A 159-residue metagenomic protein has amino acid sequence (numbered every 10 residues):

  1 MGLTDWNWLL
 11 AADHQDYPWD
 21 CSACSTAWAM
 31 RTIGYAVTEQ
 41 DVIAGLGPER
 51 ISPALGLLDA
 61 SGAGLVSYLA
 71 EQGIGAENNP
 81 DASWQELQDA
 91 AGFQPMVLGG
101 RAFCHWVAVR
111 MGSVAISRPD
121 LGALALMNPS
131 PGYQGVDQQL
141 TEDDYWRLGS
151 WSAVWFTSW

Functional and structural regions predicted by a protein language model:
M1-L57, L121: Active-site-adjacent structural segments surrounding the nucleophilic cysteine of cysteine proteases and isopeptidases
D41-W159: Conserved active-site-adjacent core of cysteine acyl-enzyme catalytic domains
